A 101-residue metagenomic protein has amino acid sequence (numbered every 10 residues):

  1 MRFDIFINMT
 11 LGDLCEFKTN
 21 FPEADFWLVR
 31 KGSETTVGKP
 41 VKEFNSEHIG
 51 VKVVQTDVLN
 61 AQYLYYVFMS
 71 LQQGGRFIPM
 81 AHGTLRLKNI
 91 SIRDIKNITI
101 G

Functional and structural regions predicted by a protein language model:
M1-D25, I100-G101: Non-catalytic DNA-recognition/assembly elements of restriction-modification systems
N20-V37: Short, well-ordered secondary-structure micro-motifs within conserved domains or adaptor modules
G32-G74, I78-L87: A short beta-sheet element
L64, K96-G101: Amphipathic alpha-helical segments
K88-N89, R93-K96: Mid-chain, well-packed structural core segment of small domains
